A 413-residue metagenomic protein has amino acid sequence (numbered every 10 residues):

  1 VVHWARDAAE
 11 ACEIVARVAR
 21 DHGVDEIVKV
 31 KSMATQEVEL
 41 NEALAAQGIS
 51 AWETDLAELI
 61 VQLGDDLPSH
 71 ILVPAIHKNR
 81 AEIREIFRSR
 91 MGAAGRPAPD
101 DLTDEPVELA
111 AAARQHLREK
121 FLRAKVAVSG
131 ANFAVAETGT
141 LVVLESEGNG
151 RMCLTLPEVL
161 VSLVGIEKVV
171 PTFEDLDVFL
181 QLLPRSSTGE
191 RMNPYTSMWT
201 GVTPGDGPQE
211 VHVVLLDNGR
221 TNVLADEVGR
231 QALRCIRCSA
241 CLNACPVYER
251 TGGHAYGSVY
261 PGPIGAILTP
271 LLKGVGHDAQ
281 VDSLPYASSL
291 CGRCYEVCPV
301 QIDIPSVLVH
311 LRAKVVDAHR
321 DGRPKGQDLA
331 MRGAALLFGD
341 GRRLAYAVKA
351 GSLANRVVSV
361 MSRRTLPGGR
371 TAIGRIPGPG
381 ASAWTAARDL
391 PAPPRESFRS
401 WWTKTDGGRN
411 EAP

Functional and structural regions predicted by a protein language model:
V1, I14-E26, E42-A46, L183-P204 (+3 more regions): Iron-sulfur (Fe-S) cluster-binding modules
V1-V228: The feature marks the mature, well-folded catalytic cores of soluble enzymes
E10, N193-G205, R237, Y248-G252 (+3 more regions): A glycine-rich phosphate-binding loop feature that marks nucleotide/adenosyl-phosphate handling sites
N41, E174-D177, Q181, S239 (+3 more regions): Predominant activation on well-ordered alpha-helical scaffold segments within soluble catalytic domains
D55, N79, E105, T172 (+6 more regions): Secondary-structure junction/capping motif
K168, L233-R237: Short, contiguous, pocket-lining structural segments that sit at or immediately flank catalytic/ligand-binding sites
D206-A232, L242-N243, V247-P367: Ferredoxin-type iron-sulfur electron-transfer modules in oxidoreductases and energy-metabolism complexes
